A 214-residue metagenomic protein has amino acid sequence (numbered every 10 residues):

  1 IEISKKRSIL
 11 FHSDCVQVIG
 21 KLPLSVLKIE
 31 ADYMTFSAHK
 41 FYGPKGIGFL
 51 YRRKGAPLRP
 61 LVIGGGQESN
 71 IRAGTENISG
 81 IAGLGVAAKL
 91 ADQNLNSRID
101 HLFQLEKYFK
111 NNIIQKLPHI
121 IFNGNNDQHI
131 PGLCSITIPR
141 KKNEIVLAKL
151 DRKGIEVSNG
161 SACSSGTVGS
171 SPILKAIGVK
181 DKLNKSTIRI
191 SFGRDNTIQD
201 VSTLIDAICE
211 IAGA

Functional and structural regions predicted by a protein language model:
I1-A214: Pyridoxal 5′-phosphate
